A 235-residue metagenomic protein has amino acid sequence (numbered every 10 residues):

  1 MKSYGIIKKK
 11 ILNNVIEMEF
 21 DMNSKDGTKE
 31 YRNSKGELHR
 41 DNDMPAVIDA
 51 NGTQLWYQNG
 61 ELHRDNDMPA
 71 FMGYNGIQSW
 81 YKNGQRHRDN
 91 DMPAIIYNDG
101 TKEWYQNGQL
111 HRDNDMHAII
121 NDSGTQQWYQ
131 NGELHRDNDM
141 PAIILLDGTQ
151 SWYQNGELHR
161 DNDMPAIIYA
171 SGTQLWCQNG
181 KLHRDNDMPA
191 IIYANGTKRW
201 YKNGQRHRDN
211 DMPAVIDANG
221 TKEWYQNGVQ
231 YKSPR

Functional and structural regions predicted by a protein language model:
M1-R235: Glycine/tyrosine- and acidic-biased, solvent-exposed loop/turn segments at the edges of beta-strands
